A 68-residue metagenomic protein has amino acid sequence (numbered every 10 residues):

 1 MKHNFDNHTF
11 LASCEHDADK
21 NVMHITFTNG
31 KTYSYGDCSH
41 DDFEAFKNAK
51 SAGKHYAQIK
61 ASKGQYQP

Functional and structural regions predicted by a protein language model:
M1-P68: Acidic/histidine-enriched, beta-strand-rich ligand/metal-binding domains
